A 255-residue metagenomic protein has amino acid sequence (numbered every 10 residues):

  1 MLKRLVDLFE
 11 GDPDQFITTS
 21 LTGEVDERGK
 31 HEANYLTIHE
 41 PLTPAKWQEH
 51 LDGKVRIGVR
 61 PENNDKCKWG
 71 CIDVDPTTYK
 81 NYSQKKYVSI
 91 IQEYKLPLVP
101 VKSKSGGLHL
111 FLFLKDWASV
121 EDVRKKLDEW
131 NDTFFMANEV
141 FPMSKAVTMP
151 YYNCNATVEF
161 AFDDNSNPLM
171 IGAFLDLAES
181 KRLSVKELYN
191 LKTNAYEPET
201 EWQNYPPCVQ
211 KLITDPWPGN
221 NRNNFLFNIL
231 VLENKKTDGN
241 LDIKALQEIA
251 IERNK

Functional and structural regions predicted by a protein language model:
M1-W69, T77-Y87, K145-V147, Y151-C154: DNA replication initiation on ssDNA origins
L5, F134-Y196: Catalytic "initiation/cleavage/transfer" segments centered on a nucleophilic residue and adjacent nucleic-acid-engaging
L51-G58, I91-L98, D215: Short amphipathic beta-strand starts and helix->beta connectors
V59-E62, L98-S105, N138-P142: Short beta-strand
N63-D73, S103-F113, A146, L226-F227: Glycine-rich, often proline-containing surface loops adjacent to acidic residues and nearby aromatics that form
I72, V88-I90, Y94-P97, N194-Y196: Catalytic residues for metal-mediated phosphoryl-transfer on nucleic acids/nucleotides
T77, G107-L108, L112-K126, N153 (+1 more regions): Modules that initiate DNA replication and primer synthesis
K80-E93, F113-N138, N155-A173: Helical (often loop-to-helix) elements that flank the catalytic cores of nucleotide-handling enzymes
